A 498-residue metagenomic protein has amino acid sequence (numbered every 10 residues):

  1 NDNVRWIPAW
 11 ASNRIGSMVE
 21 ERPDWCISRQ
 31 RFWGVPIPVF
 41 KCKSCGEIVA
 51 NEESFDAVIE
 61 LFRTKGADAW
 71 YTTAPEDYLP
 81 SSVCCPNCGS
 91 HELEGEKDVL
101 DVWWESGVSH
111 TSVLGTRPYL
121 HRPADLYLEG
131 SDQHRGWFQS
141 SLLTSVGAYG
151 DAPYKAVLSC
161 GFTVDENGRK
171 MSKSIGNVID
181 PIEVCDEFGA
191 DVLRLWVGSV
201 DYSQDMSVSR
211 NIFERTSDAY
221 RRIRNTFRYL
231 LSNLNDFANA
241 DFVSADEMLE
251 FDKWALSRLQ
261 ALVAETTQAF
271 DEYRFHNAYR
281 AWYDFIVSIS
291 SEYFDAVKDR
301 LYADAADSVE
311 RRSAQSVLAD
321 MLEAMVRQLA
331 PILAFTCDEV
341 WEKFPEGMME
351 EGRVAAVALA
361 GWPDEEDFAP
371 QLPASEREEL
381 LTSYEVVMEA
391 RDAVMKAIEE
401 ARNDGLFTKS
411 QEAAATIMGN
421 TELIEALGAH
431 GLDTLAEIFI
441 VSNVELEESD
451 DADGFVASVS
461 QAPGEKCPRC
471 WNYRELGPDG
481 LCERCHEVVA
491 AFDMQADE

Functional and structural regions predicted by a protein language model:
N1-D236, A255-K298, S316-L329, K466-R469: Structured secondary-structure scaffolds
R5, S12, W25-R29, K41-T64 (+1 more regions): A broadly conserved sequence feature marking short terminus-proximal activation segments in nucleic acid-centric
E52-S54, G95-D98, G477-L481, F492-Q495: Short Cys/His-rich "knuckle" micro-motifs
V83, L93, F237-A264, D295-A397 (+5 more regions): Acidic, turn-prone loop/beta-hairpin segments
C85, P478-V488: Cysteine-rich micro-motifs
L114, G189, A490-A496: Short metal-binding segments enriched for Cys and/or His
F213-N239, P331-M349, T416-D450: Structured, non-catalytic alpha/beta "coupling" segments that mediate domain-domain communication and provide generic
E465-G477: Short Cys/His-rich zinc-binding micro-motifs
